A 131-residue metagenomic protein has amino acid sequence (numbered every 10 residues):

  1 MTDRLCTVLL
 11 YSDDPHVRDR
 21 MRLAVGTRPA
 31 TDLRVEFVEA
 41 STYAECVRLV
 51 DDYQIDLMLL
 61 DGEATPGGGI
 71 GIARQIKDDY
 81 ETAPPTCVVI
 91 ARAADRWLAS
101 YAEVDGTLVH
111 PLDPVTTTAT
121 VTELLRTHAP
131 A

Functional and structural regions predicted by a protein language model:
L5-G26: Conserved acidic segment of CheY-like receiver
L33-S41: Short hydrophobic/Thr-rich beta-strand motif most characteristic of the beta2 strand and flanking loop of CheY-like
A40-L57: Acidic, metal-coordinating helix/loop segments flanking the phosphotransfer/catalytic sites of two-component signaling
D56-K77: Conserved phosphotransfer microenvironments
G71, A91-L108: Alpha4 helix (beta4-alpha4-beta5 surface) of REC/receiver domains from two-component response regulators
Y80-P85: His-Asp phosphorelay/catalytic-motif detector in bacterial-type signaling
L112-T122: C-terminal output helix
T122-A131: The C-terminal output helix
